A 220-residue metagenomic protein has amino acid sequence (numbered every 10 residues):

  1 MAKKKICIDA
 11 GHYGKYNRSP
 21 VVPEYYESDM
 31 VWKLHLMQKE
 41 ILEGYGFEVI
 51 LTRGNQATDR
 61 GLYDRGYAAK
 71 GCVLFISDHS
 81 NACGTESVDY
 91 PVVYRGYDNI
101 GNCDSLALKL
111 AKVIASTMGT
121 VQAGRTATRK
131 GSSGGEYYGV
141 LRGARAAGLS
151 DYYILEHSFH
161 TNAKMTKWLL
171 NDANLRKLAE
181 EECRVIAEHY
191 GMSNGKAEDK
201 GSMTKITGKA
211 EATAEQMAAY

Functional and structural regions predicted by a protein language model:
M1-R65, D89, K205-T207, E215: Active-site histidine-acidic residue metal-binding/catalytic motifs, centered on HxH/HExxH-like signatures
K4-C7, K15-R18, Y25, C72 (+2 more regions): Active-site-adjacent mobile loop/cap segments within catalytic or ligand-binding domains
K5-I8, I41-Y45, F75-H79, G96-Y97 (+3 more regions): Polar, enzyme-active/binding microenvironments
K15-Y26, A82-K109, V113, T117: A short, glycine/acidic-enriched catalytic loop
E24-H35, L62, N99-A107, W168-A179: Solvent-exposed, acidic/flexible segments
H35, K39, G66, P91 (+4 more regions): Extracytoplasmic/secreted envelope proteins and their assembly/folding machinery, especially bacterial periplasmic
L36-F47, K70, A111-G119, C183-G191: Sec-exported extracytoplasmic/periplasmic mature domains
F47-N55, T120-R129, S193-D199: Surface-exposed patches in mature extracellular/periplasmic domains of secreted proteins
